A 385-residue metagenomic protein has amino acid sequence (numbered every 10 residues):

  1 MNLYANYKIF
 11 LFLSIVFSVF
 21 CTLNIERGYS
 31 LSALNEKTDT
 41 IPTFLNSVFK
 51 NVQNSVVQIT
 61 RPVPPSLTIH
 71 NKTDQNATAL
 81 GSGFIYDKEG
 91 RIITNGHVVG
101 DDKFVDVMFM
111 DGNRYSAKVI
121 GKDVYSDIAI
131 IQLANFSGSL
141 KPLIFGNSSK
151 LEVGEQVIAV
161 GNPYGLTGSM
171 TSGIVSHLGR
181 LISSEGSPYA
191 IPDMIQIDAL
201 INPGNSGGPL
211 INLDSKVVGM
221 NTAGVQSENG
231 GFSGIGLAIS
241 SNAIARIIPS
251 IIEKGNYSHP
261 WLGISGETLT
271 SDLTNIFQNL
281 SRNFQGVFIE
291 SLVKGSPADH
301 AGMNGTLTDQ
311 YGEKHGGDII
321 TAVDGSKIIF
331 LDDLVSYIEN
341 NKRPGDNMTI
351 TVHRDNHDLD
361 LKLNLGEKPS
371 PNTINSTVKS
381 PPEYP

Functional and structural regions predicted by a protein language model:
N2-S32, S47, G96, K118 (+4 more regions): C-terminal recognition in membrane/secretory proteostasis and scaffolding
A33-D39, P64, I85-G168, I328-L331 (+2 more regions): Conserved active-site neighborhood of the chymotrypsin/trypsin-like protease fold
K37, S66-L67, N76-A77, D102-V105 (+5 more regions): Active-site loop architecture of trypsin-fold serine endopeptidases
N51-I69: A short, Trp-centered hydrophobic/proline-enriched beta-strand micro-motif
N54-T60, G83, G90-T94, A117 (+15 more regions): Terminal peptide-recognition signature
P65-N76, I120-S126, A134-S137, G179-I195 (+5 more regions): Gly/Ser-enriched beta-turn/beta-hairpin loop segments
D74, K88, M110-D111, Q132-G138 (+7 more regions): A structural micro-motif recognizing beta-strand termini and the immediately following turn/loop segments
Q75, A79-G83, L143-G146, I195-I211 (+1 more regions): Gly/Ser-rich catalytic serine loop of serine hydrolases
